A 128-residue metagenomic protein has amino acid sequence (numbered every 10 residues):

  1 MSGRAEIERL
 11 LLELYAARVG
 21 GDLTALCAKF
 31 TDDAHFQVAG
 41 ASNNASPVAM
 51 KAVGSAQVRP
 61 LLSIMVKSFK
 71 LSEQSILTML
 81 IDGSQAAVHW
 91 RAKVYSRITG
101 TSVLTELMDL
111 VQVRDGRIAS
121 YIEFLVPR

Functional and structural regions predicted by a protein language model:
M1-D32: Short, low-complexity N-terminal intrinsically disordered segments enriched in polar/charged residues
R4, T31-T78, G83: A solvent-exposed, acidic/Ser-Thr-rich amphipathic alpha-helical stretch
E8-R9, L71-S72, S102-T105: Short solvent-exposed loop/turn micro-motifs enriched in small/polar/acidic residues
L11, Y15-R18, F30, V38 (+3 more regions): Hydrophobic alpha-helical core bundles mediating ligand binding, dimerization, or RNAP-core interactions
G83-A92: A short hydrophobic beta-strand element
R91-R114: Exposed beta-sheet edge and beta->alpha loop/turn motif
E106-R128: Short beta-strand edge/turn micro-motifs at domain boundaries
